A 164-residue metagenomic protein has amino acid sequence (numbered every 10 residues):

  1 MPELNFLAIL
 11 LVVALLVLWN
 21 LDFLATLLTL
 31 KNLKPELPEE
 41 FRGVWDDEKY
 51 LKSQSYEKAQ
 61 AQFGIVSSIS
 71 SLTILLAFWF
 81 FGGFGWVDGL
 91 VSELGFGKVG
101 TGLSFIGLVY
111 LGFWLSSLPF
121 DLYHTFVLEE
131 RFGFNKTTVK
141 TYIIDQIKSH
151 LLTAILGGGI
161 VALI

Functional and structural regions predicted by a protein language model:
M1-I164: Hydrophobic or amphipathic, alpha-helical segments that drive membrane association/targeting
